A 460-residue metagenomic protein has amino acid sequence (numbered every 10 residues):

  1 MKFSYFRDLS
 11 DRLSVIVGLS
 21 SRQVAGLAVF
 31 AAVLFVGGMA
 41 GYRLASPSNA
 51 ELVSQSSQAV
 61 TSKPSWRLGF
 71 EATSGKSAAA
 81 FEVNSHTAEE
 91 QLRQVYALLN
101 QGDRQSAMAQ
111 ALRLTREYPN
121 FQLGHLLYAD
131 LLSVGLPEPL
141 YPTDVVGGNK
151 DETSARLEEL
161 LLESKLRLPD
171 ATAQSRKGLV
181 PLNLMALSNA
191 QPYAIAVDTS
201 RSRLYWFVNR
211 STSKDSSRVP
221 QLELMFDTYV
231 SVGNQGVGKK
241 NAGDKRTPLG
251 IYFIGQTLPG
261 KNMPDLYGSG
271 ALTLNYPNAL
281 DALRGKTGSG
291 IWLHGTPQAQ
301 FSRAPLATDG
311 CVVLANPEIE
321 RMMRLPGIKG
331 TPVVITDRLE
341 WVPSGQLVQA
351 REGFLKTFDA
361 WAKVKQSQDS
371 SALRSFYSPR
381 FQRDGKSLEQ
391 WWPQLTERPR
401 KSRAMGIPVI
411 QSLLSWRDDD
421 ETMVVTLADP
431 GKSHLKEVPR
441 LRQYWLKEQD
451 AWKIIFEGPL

Functional and structural regions predicted by a protein language model:
S56-F70, F81-R113, E117, D359-K363: Alpha-helical segment of the N-proximal tetratricopeptide repeat
T172-I291, P297, F301, K436-Q443: Gly/Pro-biased beta-strand-loop elements
Q256-D359, V364: Exported/periplasmic cell-wall-interacting domains
S367-D384: Short, well-ordered alpha-helical segments enriched in acidic and aromatic residues
Q394-R442: Surface-exposed, charged secondary-structure patches
K436-L460: Short beta-strand edge/turn micro-motifs at domain boundaries
